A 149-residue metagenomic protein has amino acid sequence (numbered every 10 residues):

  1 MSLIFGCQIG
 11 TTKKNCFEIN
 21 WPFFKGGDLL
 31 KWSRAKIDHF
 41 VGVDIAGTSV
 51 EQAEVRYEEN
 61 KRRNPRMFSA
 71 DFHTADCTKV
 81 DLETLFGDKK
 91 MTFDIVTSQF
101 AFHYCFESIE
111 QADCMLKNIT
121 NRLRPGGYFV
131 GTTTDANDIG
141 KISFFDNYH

Functional and structural regions predicted by a protein language model:
M1-K14, L30, R34: S-adenosyl-L-methionine
S2, K13-G26, D38-V41: Conserved class I S-adenosyl-L-methionine
F24-T84: Class I SAM-dependent methyltransferase SAM/SAH-binding core
G42, S98-F102: A short beta-strand submotif of the Rossmann-like class I SAM-dependent methyltransferase core that lines
L82-V96: A short acidic, Gly/Pro-enriched loop at the edge of an enzyme's catalytic core that lines a small-molecule cofactor
E110-Y128: A short glycine-rich, Lys/Arg-flanked "PGG" loop and its adjoining helix->strand segment in the class I
G140-H149: Conserved Class I S-adenosyl-L-methionine
